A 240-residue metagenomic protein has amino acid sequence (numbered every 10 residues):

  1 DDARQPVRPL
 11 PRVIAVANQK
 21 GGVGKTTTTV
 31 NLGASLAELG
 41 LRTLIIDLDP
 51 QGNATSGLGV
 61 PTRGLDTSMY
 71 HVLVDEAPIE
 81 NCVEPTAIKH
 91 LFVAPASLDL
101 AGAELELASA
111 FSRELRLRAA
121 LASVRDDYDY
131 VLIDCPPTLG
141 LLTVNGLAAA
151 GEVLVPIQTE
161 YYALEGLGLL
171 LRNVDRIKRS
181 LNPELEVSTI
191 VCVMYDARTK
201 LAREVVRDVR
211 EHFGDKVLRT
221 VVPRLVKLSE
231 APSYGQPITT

Functional and structural regions predicted by a protein language model:
D1-T240: P-loop NTP-binding core
